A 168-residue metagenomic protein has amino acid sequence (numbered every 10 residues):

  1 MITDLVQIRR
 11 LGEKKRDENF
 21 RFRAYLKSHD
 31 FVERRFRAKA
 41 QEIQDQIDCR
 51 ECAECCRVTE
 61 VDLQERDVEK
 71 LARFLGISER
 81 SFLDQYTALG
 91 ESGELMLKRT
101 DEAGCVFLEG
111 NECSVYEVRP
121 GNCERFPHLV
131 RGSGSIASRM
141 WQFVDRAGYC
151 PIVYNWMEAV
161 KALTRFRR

Functional and structural regions predicted by a protein language model:
M1-R168: Short loop/turn segments that flank or connect secondary-structure elements
